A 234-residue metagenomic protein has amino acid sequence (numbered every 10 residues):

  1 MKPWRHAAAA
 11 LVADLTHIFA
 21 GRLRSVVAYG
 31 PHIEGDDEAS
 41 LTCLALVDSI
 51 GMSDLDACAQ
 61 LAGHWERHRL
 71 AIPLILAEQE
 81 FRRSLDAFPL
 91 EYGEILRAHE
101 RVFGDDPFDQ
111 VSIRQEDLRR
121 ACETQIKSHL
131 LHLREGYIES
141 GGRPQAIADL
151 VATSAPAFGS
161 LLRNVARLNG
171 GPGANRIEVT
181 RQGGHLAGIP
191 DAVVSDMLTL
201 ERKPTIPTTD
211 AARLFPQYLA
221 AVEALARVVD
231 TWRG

Functional and structural regions predicted by a protein language model:
M1-A9, T16-F19, L23, H99-F103 (+1 more regions): A nucleotide- and high-energy phosphate-metabolite-utilizing enzyme signature
M1-I18, H32-A39, C43-P89: Metal-dependent nucleotidyltransferase catalytic core
P3, L61-A148: Conserved NTP/Mg2+-binding pocket subregion across the NTase superfamily
A13-R22, D48-L55, E80-A87, R114-R119 (+2 more regions): Short, mixed-charge, low-aromatic patches
A20-G21, G35-D37, D149-P156: Short, surface-exposed loop and linker segments with low hydrophobicity and enrichment for Pro/Ser/Thr
R24-H32: Short gly/ser-rich loop at a beta-strand->alpha-helix junction or flexible surface loop bordering the NTP-binding
S112-G234: Conserved nucleotidyltransferase catalytic core and NTase-mimicking acidic/glycine-rich helix/loop elements in nucleic
